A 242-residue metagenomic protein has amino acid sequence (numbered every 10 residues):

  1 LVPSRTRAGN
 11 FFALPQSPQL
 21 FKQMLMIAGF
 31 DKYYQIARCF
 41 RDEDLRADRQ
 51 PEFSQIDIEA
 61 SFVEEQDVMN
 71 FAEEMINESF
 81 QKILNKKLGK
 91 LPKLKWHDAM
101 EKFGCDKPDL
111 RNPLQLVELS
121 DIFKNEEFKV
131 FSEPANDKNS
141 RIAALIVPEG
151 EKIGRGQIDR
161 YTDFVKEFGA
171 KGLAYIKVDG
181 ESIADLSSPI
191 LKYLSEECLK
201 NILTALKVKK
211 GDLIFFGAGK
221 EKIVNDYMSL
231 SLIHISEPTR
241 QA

Functional and structural regions predicted by a protein language model:
L1-S236, R240: Class II aminoacyl-tRNA synthetase catalytic cores and aaRS-like
